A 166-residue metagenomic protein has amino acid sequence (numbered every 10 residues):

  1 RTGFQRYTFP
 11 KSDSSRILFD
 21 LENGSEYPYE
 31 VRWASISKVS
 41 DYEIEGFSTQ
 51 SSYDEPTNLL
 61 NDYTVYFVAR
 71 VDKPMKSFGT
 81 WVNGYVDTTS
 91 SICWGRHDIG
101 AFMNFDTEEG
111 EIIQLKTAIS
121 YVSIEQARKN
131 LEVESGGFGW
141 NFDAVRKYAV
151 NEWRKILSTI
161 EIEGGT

Functional and structural regions predicted by a protein language model:
R1-T166: Beta-sandwich/jelly-roll carbohydrate-recognition scaffolds of carbohydrate-active enzymes
